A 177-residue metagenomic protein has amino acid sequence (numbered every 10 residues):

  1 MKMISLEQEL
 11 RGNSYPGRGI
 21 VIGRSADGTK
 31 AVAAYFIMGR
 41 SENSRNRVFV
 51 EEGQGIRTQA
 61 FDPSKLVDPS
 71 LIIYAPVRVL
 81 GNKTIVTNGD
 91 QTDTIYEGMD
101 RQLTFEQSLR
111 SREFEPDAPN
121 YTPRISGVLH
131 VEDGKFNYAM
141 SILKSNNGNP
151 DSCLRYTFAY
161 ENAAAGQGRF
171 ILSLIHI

Functional and structural regions predicted by a protein language model:
M1-L66: Extreme N-terminus nucleophile/cap motif
K2-L10, T58-D68, V77-D117: Alpha/propeptide regions of enzymes that mature by internal proteolysis
S14-P16, S70, P119-Y121: Short, surface-exposed loop/turn motifs at beta-strand boundaries within globular domains
G17-F36, A75-V77, P123-H130, Y138-S141: Short beta-strand scaffold segments in enzyme catalytic cores
Q91-C153: Short histidine
P150-A165: Flexible, small-/acidic-enriched active-site or ligand-binding loops
A165, F170-I171: Ampiphathic alpha-helical segments that act as solvent-exposed interaction surfaces
I175-I177: Conserved small/polar residues in nucleotide/adenosyl-binding loops
